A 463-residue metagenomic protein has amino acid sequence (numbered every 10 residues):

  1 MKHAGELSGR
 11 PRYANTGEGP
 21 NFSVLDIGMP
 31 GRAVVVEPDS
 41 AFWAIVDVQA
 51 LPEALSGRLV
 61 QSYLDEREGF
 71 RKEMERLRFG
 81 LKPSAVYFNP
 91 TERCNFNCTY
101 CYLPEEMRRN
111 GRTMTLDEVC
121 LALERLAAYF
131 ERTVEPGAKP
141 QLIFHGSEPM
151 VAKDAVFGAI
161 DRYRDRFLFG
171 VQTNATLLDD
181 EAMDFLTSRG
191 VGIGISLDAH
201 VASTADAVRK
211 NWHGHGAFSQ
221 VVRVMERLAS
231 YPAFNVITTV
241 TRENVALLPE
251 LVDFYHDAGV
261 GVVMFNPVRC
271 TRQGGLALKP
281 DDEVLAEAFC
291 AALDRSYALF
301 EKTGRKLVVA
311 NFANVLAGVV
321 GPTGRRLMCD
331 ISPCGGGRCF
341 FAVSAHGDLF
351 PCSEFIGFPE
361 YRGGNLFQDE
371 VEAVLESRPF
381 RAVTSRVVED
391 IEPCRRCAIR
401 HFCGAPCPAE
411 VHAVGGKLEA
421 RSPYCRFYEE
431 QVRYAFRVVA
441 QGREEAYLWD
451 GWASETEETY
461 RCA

Functional and structural regions predicted by a protein language model:
K2-G5, V208-S219, E226, S230-G336 (+2 more regions): Radical SAM enzyme [4Fe-4S]-AdoMet core and its adjacent flexible, acidic and glycine-rich loops/tails across
H3-A4, M29, I356-A463: Flexible mid-to-C-terminal extensions adjoining Fe-S/redox cofactors in radical SAM and related proteins
L7-Y87, T133-P136: N-terminal [4Fe-4S]-dependent radical SAM core
M29-P30, C334-R338: Short, small/polar residue-rich loop motifs at catalytic or cofactor-binding pockets
L81-E118: Canonical Radical SAM [4Fe-4S] cluster-binding loop centered on the CxxxCxxC motif and its immediate flanking residues
C94, C98-C101, C334, G347 (+5 more regions): Short cysteine clusters
C120-I143, A152-C270, A277, D281: Radical SAM/AdoMet-radical enzyme domain recognition
